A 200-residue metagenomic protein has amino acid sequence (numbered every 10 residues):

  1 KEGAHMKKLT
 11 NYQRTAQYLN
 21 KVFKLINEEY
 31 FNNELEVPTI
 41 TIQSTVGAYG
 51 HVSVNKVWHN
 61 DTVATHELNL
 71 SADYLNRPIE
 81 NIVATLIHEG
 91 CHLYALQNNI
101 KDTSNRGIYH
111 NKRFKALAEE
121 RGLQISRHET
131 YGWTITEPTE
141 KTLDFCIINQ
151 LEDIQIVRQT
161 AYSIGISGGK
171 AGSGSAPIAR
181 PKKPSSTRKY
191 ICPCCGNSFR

Functional and structural regions predicted by a protein language model:
K1-H5: Short, Lys/Arg-enriched N-terminal segments with co-localized hydrophobic residues within the first ~10-30 amino acids
K7-N76, Q97-R200: Metalloprotease/metallohydrolase-associated module, dominated by Zn2+-dependent proteases
S53-N55, I82-T85: Surface-exposed beta-strand edges and their flanking turn/coil or helix-capping segments
A84-Q97: Active-site recognition of the HExxH zinc-binding catalytic motif
